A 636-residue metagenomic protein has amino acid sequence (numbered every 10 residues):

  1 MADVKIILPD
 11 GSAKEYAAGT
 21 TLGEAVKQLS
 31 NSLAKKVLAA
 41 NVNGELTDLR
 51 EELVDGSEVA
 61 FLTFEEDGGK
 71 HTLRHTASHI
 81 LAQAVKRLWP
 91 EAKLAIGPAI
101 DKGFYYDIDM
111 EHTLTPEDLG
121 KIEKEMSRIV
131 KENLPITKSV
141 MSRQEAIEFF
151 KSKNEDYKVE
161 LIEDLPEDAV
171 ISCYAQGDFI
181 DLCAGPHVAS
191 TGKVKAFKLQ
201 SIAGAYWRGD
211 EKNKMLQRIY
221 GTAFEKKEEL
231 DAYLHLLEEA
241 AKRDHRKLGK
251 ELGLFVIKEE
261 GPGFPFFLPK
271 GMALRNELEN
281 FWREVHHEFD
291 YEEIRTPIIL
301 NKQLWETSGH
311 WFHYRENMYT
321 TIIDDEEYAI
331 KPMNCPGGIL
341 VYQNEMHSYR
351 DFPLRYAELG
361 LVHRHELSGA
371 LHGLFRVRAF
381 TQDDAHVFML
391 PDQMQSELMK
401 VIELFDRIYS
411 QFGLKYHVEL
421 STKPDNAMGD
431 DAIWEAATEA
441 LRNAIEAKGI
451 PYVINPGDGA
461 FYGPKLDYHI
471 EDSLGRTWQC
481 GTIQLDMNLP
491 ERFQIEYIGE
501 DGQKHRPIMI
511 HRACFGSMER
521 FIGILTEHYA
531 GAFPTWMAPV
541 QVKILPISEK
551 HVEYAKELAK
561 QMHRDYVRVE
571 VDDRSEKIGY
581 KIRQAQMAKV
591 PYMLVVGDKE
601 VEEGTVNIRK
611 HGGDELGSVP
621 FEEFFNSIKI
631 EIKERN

Functional and structural regions predicted by a protein language model:
M1-H75, I80-A95, I100-N636: NTP/phosphate- and nucleic-acid-binding module
